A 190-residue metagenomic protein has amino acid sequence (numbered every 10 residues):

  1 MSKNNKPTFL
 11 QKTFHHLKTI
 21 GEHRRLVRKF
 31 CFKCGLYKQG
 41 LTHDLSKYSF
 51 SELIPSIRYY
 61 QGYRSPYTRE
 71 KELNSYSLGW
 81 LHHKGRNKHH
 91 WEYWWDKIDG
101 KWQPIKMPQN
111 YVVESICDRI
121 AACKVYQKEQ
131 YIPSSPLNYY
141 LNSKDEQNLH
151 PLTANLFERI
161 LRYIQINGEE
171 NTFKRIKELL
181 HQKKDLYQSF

Functional and structural regions predicted by a protein language model:
M1-F190: Metal-dependent phosphohydrolase cores
